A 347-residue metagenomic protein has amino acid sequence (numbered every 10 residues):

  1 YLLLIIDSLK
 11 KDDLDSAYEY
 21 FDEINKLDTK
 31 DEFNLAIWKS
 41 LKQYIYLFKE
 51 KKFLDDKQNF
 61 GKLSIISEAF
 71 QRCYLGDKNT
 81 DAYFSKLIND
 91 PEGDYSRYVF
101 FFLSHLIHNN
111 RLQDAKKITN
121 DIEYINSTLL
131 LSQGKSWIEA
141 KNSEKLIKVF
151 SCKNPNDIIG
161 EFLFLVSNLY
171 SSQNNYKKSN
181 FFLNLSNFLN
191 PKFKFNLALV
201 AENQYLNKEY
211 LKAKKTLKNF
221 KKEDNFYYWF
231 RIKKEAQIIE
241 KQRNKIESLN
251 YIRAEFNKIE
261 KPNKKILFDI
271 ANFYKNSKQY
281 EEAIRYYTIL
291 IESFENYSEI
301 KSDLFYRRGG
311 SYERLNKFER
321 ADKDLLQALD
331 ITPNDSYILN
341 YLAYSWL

Functional and structural regions predicted by a protein language model:
Y1-E247, K261-E282, E299-R314, S336-L347: Alpha-helical solenoid repeat scaffolds
A254, I289-N296: Conserved helix-loop functional segments at active or binding sites
Y286, L329: Catalytic core segments in nucleotide and nucleic-acid processing enzymes
